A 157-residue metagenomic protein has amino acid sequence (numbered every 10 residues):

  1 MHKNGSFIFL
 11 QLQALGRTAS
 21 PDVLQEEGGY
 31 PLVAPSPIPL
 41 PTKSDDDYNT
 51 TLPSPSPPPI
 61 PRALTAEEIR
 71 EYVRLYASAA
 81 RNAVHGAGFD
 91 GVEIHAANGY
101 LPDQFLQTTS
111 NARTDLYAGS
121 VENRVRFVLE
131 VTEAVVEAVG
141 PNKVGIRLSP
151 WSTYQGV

Functional and structural regions predicted by a protein language model:
M1, E68-V92, V131-A138: An active-site-proximal structural segment forming one wall of the substrate-binding cleft that immediately precedes
M1-F9, L106-V144: Alpha-helix-loop-beta-strand connector modules within alpha/beta enzyme cores
H2, F7, Q13-R81: Non-globular sequence segments
I8-L12, V92-I94, V144-L148: Hydrophobic faces of well-ordered beta-strands that scaffold small-molecule active sites in alpha/beta enzyme cores
L12-L32, V92-G119, T153-Q155: Glycine-rich, proline-tolerant flexible connector loops at the mouths of alpha/beta enzymes
D46-L52, G91-Q104, K143-V144: Short coil-to-beta-strand
L64-E67, E71-R74, Y100, N123-E130: Conserved active-site and cofactor/substrate-binding residues in soluble primary-metabolism enzymes
E122, G145-V157: Non-catalytic scaffold segments within catalytic domains of secreted glycoside hydrolases
